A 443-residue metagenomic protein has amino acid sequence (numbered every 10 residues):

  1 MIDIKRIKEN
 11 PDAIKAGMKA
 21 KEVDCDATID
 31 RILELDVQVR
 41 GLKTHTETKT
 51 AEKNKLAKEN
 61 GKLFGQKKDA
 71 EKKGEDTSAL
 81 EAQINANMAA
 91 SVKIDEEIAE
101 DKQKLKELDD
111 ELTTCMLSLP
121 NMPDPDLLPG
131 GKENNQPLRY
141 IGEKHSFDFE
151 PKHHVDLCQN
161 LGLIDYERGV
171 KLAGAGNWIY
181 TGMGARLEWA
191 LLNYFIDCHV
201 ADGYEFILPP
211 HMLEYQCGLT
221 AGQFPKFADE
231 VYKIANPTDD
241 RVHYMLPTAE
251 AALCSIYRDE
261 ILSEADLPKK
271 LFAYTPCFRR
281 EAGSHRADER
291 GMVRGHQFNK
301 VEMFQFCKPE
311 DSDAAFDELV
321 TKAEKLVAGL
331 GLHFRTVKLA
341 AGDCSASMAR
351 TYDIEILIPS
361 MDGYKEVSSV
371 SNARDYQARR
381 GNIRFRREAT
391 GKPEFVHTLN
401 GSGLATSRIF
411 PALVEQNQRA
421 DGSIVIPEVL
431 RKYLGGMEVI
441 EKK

Functional and structural regions predicted by a protein language model:
M1-H145, L163: N-terminal alpha-helical targeting/anchoring segments
D26, Y140-K443: TRNA-recognition modules of translation machinery and tRNA-sensing kinases, especially anticodon-binding
